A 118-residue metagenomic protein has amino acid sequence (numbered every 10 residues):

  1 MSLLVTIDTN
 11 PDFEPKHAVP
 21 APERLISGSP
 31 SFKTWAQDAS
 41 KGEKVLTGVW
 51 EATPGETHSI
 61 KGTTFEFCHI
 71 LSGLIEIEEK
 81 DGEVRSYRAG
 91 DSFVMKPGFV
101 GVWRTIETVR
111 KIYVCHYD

Functional and structural regions predicted by a protein language model:
M1-K44: A short, N-terminal "cap"/entry segment at the start of jelly-roll beta-barrel domains of the cupin/DSBH fold
K44-G62, K96-P97: Conserved short histidine dyad/triad with adjacent acidic residue
V49, G62, E79, T105 (+1 more regions): Residue-level recognition of conserved beta-strand positions in structured domain cores
V49, V84-S86, V100-V102: Well-ordered beta-strand positions in beta-sheet-rich domains
A52, G62-I77: Short, conserved beta-strand element in jelly-roll/cupin
D81-P97: Short acidic-glycine-tyrosine-enriched beta hairpin
P97-D118: Ligand-binding loop in jelly-roll beta-barrel domains
